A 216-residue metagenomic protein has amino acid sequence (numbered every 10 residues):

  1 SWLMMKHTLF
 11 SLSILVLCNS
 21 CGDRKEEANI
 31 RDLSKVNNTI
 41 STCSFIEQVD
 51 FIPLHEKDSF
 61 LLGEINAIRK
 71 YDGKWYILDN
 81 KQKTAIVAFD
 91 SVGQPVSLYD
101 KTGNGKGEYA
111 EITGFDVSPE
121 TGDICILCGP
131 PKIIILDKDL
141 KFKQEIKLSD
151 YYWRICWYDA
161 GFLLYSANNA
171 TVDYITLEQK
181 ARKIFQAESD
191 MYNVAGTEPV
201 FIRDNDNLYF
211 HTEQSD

Functional and structural regions predicted by a protein language model:
L17-S20: C-terminal motif of bacterial Sec signal peptides marking the signal peptidase cleavage site
N37-L62: A short helix->beta-strand "capping" segment at the edge of beta-propeller domains
H55-S59, Q94-T121: Blade-loop segments of beta-propeller domains
E64-A67, A110-F115, D150-Y158, N193-V200: Repeated scaffold domains used in trafficking and secretory/extracellular systems, primarily beta-propellers
K70-G73, V117-T121, W157-D159, R203-N205: Residue-level detector of Asp-centered blade-edge/turn motifs that repeat once per structural unit in beta-propeller
D90-V92, D137-K141, T176-K180: Short loop/turn segments that connect beta-strands within beta-propeller blades
G129-T171, I184-G196: Asp-box/WD-like beta-propeller blade repeats and closely related beta-sheet repeat scaffolds
E178-S215: Loop-centered beta-sheet repeat module
